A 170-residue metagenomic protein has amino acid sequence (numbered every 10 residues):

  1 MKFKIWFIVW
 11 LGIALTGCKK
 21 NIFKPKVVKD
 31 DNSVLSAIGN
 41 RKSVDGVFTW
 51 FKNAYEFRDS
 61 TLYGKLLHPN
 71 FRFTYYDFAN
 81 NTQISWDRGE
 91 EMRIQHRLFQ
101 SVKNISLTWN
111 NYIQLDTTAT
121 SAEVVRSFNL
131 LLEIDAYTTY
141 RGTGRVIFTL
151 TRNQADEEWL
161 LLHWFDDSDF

Functional and structural regions predicted by a protein language model:
M1-K19: Sec-dependent bacterial lipoprotein signal peptides
C18-F57: Short, low-complexity N-terminal intrinsically disordered segments enriched in polar/charged residues
K19-S33, D135-F170: Short beta-strand edge/turn micro-motifs at domain boundaries
D45-F48, K52, G64, M92 (+1 more regions): Non-transmembrane alpha-helical segments in soluble domains of secreted/periplasmic/extracellular proteins
T49-K52, K65-N81: Short, solvent-exposed secondary-structure junction/capping segments
D59-Y63: Solenoid-repeat scaffolds in large eukaryotic assemblies
P69-T74, V124-D135, R145, F165-D167: Generic short beta-strand segments
W86-T138: Surface-exposed, charged secondary-structure patches
